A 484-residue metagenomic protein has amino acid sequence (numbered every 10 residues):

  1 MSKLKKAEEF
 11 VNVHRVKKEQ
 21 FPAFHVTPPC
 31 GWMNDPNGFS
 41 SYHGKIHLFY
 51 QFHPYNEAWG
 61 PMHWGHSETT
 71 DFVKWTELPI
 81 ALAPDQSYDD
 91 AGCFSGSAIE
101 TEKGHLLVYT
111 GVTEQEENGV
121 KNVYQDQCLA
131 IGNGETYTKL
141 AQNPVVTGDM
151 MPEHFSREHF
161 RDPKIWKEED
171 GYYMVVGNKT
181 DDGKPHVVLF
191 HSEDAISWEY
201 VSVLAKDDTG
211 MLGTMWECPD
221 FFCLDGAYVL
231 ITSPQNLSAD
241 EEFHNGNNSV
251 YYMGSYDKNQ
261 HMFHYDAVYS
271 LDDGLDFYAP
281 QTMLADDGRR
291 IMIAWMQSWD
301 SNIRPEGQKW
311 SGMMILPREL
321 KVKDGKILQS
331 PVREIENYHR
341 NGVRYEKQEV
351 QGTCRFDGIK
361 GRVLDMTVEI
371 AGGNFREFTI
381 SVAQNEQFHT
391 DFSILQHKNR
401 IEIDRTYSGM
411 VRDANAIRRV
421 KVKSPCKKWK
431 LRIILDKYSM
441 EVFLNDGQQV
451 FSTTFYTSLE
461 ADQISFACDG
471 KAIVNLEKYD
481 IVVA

Functional and structural regions predicted by a protein language model:
M1-D162, K167-L212, C223-D273, M296-Y345 (+2 more regions): Beta-rich carbohydrate-recognition and catalytic domains
K5-N12, V250-A484: Beta-rich accessory regions
